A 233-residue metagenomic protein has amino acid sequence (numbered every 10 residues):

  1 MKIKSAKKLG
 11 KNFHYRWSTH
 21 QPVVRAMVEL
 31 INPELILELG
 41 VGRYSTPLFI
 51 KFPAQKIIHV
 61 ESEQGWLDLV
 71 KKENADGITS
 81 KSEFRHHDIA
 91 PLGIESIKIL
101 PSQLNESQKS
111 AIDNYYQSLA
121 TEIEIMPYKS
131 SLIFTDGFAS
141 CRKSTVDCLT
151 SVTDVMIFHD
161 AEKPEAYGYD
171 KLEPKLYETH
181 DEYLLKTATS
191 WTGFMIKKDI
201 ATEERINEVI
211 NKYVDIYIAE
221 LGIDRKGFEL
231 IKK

Functional and structural regions predicted by a protein language model:
M1-F134, A139-I157, A161-K233: A short alpha-helical cap/connector motif
